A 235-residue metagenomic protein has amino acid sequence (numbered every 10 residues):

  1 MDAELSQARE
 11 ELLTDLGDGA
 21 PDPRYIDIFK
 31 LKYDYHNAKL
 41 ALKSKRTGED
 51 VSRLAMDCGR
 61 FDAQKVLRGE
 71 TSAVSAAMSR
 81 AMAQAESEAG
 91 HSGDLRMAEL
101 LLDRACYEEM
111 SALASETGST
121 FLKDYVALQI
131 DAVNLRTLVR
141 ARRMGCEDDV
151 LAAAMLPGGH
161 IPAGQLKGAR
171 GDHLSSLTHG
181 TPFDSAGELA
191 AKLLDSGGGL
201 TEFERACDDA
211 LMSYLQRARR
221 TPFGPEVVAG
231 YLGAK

Functional and structural regions predicted by a protein language model:
M1-K235: Extended alpha-helical surfaces
